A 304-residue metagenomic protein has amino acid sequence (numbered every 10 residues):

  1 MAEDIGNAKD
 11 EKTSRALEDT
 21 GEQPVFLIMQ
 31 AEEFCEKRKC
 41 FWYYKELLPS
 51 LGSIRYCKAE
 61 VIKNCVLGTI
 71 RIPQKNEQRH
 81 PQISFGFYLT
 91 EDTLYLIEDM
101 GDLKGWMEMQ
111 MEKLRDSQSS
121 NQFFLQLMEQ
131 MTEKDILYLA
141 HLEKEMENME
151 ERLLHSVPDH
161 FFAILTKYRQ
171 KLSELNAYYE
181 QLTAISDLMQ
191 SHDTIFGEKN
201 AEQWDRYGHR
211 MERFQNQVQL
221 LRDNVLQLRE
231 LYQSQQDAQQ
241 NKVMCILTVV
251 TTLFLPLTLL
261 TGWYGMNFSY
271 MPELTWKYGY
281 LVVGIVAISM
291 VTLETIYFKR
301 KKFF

Functional and structural regions predicted by a protein language model:
M1-H192, G197, R210-R213, F303-F304: Peripheral, non-transmembrane regulatory/ligand-interaction domains of membrane transport proteins
D116, L220-N224, I296-F304: Juxtamembrane/interfacial segments around transmembrane helices
D135, F214, Q233, V291-I296: Alpha-helical transmembrane segments
D159-Y264: Membrane-associated alpha-helical segments
V250-F304: Alpha-helical transmembrane anchor segments
